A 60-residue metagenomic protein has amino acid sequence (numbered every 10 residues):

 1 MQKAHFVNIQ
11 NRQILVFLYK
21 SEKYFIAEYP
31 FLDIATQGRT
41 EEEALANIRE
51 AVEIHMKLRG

Functional and structural regions predicted by a protein language model:
M1-F17, E22, E43-G60: Short, charged, surface-exposed hinge/linker loops at domain edges that act as mobile lids or interdomain connectors
R12-I14, P30-D33: Short amphipathic alpha-helical segments
L32-E41: A short, exposed loop/beta-hairpin motif centered on an aromatic-Gly-Thr core
